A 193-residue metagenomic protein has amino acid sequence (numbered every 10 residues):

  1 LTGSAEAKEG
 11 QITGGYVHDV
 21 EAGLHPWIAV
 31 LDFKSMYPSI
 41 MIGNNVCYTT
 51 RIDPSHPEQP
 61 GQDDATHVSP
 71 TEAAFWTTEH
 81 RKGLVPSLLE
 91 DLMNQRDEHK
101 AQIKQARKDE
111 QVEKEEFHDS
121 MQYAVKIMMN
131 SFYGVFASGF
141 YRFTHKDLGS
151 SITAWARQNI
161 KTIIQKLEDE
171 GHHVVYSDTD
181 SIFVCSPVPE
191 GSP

Functional and structural regions predicted by a protein language model:
L1-P193: Conserved acidic
